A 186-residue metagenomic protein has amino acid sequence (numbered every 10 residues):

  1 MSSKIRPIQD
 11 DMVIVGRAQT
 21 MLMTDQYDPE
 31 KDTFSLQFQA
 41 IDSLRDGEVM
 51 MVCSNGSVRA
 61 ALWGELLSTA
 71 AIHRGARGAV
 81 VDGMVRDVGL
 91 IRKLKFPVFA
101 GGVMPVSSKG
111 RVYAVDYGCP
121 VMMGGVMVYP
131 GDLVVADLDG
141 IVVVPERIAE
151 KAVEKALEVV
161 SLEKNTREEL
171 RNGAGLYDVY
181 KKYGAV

Functional and structural regions predicted by a protein language model:
M1-P130, V144-V186: Feature captures the catalytic cores and cofactor-binding loops of soluble hydro-lyases/lyases that act on carboxylate
V134: C-terminal binding/interaction regions
D139-V142: Channel- or pocket-lining gating/hinge segments that regulate access to a cavity or pore
